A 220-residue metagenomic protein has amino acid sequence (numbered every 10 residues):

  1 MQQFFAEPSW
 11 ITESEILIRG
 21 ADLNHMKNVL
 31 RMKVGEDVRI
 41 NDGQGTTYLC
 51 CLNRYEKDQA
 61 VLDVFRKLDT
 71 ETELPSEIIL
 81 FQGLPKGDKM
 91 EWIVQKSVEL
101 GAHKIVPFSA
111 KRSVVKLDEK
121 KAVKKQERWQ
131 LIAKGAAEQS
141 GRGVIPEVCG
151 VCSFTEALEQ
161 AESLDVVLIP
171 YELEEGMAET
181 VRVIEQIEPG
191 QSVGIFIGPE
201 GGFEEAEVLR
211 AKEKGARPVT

Functional and structural regions predicted by a protein language model:
M1-D69: N-terminal positively charged helical leader segments and presequences
K33, T47, K57-Q59, E73-E77 (+2 more regions): Short connector loops at helix/strand junctions that flank enzyme active sites, especially segments positioning acidic
D37, H103, R217: Residue-level detector of anion-binding/catalytic polar loops
V38, D63, T72-F81, I184-Q191: Mobile, glycine- and charge-enriched loop segments and immediately flanking short secondary-structure elements within
F65, E71-I169: RNA substrate-binding interface of SAM-dependent RNA methyltransferases
D165-G202, A206-L209, K214-T220: Active-site/ligand-binding-proximal alpha/beta "capping" segment
